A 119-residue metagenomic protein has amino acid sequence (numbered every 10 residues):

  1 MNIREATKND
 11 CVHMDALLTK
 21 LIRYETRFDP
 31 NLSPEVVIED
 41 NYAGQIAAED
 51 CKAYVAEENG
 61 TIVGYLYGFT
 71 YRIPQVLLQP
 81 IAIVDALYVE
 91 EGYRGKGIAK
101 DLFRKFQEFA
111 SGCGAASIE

Functional and structural regions predicted by a protein language model:
N2-A16: A short beta-loop-alpha structural element at the N-terminal edge of CoA-dependent acyl/N-acetyltransferase catalytic
H13-K20, D40-N41, D101, K105: Alpha-helical elements of Rossmann-like donor-binding domains used by nucleotide-donor carbohydrate transfer enzymes
I22-Y42: Conserved GNAT-fold acetyl-CoA-binding loop/helix
A43-V55: A short helix-loop-beta-strand connector motif used in the catalytic cores of GNAT acetyltransferases and, in some
V55, T61-T70: Conserved beta-strand in the GNAT
R72-D85: Conserved acyl-donor/pantetheine-binding loop and adjacent beta-alpha core of acyl/acetyltransferases and related
V84-G95: A short, internal acetyl-CoA/4′-phosphopantetheine-binding micro-motif in the GNAT/acyltransferase core
D101-S117: Conserved acyl-CoA
